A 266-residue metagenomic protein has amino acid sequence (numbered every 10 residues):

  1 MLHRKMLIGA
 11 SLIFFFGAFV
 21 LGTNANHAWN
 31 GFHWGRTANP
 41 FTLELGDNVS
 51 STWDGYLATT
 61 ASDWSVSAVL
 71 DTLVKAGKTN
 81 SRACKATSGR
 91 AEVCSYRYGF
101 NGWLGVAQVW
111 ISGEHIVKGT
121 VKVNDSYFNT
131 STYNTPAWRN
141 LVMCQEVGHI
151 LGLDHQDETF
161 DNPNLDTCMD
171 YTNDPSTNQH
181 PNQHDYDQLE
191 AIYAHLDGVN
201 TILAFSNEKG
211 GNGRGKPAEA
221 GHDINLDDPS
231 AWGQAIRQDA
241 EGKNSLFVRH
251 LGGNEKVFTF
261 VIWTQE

Functional and structural regions predicted by a protein language model:
M1-A25: Sec-dependent, cleavable N-terminal signal peptides
L21-E266: Zinc-dependent metalloendopeptidases
